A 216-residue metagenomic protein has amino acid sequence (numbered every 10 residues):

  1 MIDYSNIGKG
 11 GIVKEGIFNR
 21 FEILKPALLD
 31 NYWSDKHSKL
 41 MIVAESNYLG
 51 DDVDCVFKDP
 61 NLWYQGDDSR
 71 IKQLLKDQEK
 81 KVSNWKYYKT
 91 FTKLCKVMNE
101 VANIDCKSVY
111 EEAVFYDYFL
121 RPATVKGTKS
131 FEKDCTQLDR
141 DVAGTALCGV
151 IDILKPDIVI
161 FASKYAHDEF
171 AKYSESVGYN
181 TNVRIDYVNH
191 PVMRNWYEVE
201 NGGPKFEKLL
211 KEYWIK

Functional and structural regions predicted by a protein language model:
M1-N19, S130-C148, Y165-K216: C-terminal capping/extension of enzyme domains
M1-Y87, A146-V150, E175-G178, E212-K216: Active-site and ligand/interface coordination hotspots across diverse enzymes and nucleic-acid-associated assemblies
H37-S38, K155-D157, Y179-I185: A short helix->loop->beta-strand "cap" motif at the edges of active sites that frequently abuts
S46-G50, F119-A123, K164-D168, H190-R194: Short, solvent-exposed loop/turn segments at secondary-structure junctions
I71-K89, R121-L138: Surface-exposed cleft-lining segments at the edges of enzyme active sites
K80-I104: Signature of the catalytic double-stranded beta-helix
K107-F119, A123: Short, contiguous, well-structured surface segments enriched in hydrophobic/aromatic residues
L147-A162: Proline-aspartate-enriched helix->loop->beta-strand connector
